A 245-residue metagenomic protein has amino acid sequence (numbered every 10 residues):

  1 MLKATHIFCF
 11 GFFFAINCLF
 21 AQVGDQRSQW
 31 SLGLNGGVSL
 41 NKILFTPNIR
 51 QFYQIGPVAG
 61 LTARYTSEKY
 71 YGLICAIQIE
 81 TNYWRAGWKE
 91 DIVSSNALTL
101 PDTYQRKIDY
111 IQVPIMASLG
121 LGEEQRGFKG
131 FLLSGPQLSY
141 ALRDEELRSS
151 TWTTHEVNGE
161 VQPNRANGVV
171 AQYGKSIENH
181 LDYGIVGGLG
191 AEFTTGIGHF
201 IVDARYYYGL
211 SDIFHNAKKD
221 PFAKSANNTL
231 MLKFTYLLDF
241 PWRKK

Functional and structural regions predicted by a protein language model:
A21-T62: Short glycine/proline- and aromatic-enriched beta-strand/turn motifs that initiate or cap beta-hairpins
Q22-Q29, E68-C75, G122-K129, T194-H199 (+1 more regions): Short loop/turn motifs that connect adjacent beta-strands in outer-membrane beta-barrel proteins
S28-W30, Y53-P57, K107-V113, F128 (+2 more regions): Residues that define the transmembrane beta-barrel architecture of outer-membrane proteins
W30-G36, L73-I79, I111-V113, G130-L138 (+3 more regions): Transmembrane beta-strands of outer-membrane beta-barrel proteins
L44-I49, K89-N96, D144-T153, I213-K219: Outer-membrane beta-barrel translocator domains and adjoining extracellular loop/strand segments of Gram-negative
L44-R50, L98-Q105, Q172-S176, A217-K224: Extracellular loop and loop/strand-boundary signature of outer-membrane beta-barrel proteins
S118-I201, R205-A217: Outer-membrane beta-barrel transmembrane domain signature
A226-K245: Outer-membrane beta-barrel "beta-signal"
